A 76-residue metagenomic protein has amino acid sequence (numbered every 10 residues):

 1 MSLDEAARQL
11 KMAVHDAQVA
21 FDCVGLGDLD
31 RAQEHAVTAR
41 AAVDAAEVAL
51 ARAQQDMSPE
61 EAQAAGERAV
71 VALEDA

Functional and structural regions predicted by a protein language model:
M1-A76: C-terminal-biased regions
